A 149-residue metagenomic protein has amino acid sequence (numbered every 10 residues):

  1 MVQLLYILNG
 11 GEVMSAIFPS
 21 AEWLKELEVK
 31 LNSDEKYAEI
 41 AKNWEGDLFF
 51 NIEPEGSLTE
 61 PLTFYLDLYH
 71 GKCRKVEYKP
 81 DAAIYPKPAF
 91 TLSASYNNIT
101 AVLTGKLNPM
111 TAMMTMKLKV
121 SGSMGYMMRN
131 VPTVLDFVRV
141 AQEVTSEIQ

Functional and structural regions predicted by a protein language model:
L4-Q149: Feature captures hydrophobic
